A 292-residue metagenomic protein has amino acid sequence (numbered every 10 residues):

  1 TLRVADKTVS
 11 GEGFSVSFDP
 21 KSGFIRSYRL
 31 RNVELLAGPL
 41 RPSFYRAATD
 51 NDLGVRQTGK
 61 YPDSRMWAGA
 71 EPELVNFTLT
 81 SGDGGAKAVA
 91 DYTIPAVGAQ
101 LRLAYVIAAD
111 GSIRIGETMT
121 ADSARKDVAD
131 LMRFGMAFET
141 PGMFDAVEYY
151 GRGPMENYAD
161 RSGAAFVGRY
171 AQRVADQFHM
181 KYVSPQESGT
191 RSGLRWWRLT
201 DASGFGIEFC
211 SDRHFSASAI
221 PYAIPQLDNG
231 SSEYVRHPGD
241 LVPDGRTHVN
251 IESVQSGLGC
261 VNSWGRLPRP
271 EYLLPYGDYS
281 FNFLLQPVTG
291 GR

Functional and structural regions predicted by a protein language model:
T1-R292: Beta-strand/loop-rich accessory regions of lumenal/periplasmic or secreted enzymes, predominantly carbohydrate-active
